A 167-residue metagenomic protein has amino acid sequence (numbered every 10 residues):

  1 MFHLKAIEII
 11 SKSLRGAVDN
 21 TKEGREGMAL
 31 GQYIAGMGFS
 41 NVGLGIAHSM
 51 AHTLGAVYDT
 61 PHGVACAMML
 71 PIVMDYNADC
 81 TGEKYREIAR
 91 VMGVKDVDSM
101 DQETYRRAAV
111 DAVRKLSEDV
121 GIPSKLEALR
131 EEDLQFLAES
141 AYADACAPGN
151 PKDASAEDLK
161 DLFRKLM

Functional and structural regions predicted by a protein language model:
M1-V42, P151, E157: Carboxylate- and glycine-rich phosphate/diphosphate-binding segment that chelates Mg2+/Mn2+
F2, E23, G45, A65 (+5 more regions): Alpha-helix N-cap and coil->helix boundary residues
L4-R15, A29-Y33, A47, A51 (+8 more regions): Predominant activation on well-ordered alpha-helical scaffold segments within soluble catalytic domains
D19, L44, D59, G63 (+2 more regions): Alpha-helix boundary/capping and short turn/kink residues
Y33-C66, D144-G149: Glycine-rich phosphate/pyrophosphate-binding beta-alpha loops
T60-S124: Active-site pocket-lining segment
K95-M167: C-terminal charged capping/lid subdomain of soluble metabolic enzymes
